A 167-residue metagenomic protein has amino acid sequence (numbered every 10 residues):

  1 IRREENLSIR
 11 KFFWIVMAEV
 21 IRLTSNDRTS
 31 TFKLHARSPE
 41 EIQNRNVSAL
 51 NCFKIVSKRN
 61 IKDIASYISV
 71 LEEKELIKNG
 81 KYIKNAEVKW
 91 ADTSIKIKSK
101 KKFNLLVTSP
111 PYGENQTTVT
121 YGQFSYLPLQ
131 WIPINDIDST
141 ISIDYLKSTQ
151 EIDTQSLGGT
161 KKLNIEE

Functional and structural regions predicted by a protein language model:
I1-N164: Nucleic-acid modification enzymes, centered on SAM-dependent nucleic-acid methyltransferases
